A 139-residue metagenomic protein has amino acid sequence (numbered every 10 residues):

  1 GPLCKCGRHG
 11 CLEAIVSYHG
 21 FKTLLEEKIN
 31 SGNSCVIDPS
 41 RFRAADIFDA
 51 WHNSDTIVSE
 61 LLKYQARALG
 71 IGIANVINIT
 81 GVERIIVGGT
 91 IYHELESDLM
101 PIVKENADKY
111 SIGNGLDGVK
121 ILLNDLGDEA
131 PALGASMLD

Functional and structural regions predicted by a protein language model:
L3, R8-D139: ATP-binding/phosphotransfer module of carbohydrate and carboxylate kinases, centering on a glycine-rich
